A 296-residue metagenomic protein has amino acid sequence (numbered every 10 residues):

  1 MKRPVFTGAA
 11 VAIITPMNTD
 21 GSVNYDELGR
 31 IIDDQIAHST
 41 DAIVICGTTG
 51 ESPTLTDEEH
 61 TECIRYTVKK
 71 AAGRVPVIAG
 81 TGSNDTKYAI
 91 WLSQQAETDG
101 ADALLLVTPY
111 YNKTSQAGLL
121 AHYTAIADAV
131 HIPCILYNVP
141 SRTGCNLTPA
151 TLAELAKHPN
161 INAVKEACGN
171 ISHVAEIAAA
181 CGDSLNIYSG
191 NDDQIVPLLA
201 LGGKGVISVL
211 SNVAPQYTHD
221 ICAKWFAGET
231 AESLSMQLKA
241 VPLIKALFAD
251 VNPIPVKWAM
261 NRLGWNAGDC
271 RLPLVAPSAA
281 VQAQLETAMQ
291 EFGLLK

Functional and structural regions predicted by a protein language model:
M1, Q35, A96, A153-A156 (+1 more regions): Structural motif
K2-V11, T15-G144: Active-site beta->alpha loop and helix N-cap motifs at the rims of alpha/beta catalytic domains
V5-P16, H38-T40, A200-G203, I207-K296: C-terminal alpha-helical cap/extension of soluble enzyme domains
Y25-I32, P149, Q282-M289: Short, amphipathic alpha-helical "lid/cap" segments that border enzyme active or binding sites
L28, H60, I64, A89 (+7 more regions): A general structural signal for well-ordered alpha-helical segments in protein cores
L55-E58, W91, Q116-L119, L147-P149 (+4 more regions): Short secondary-structure transition/capping segments
K69-V75, D99-G100, V130-I132, K157-N160 (+4 more regions): Short helix-capping segments at alpha-helix termini
D128-A129, P140-F248: Catalytic alpha/beta core domains of metabolic enzymes, predominantly
